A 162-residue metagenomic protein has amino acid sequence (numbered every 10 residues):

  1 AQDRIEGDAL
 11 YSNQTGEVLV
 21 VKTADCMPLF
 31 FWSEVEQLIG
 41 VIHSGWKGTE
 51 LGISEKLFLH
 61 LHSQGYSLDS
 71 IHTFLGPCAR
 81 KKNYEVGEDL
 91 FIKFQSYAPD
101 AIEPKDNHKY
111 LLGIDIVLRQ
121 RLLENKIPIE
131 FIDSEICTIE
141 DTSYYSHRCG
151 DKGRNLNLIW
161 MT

Functional and structural regions predicted by a protein language model:
A1-T162: Active-site microenvironment for binding and transforming phosphate-containing groups
